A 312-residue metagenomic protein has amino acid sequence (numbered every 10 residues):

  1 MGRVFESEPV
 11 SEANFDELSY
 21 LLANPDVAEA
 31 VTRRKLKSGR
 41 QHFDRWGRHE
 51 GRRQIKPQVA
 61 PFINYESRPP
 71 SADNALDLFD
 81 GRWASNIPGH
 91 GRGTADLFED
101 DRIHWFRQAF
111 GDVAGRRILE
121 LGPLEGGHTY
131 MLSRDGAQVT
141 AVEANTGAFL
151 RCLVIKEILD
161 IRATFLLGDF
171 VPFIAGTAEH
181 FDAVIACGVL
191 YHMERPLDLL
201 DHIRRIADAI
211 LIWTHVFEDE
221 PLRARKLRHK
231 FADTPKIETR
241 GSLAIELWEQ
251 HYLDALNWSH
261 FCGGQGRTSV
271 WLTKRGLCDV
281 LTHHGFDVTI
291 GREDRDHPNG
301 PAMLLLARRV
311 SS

Functional and structural regions predicted by a protein language model:
M1-P57: Charge-rich, low-complexity intrinsically disordered regions
D96-A114: Conserved alpha-helix/loop element of class I SAM-dependent methyltransferases that forms part of the SAM/SAH-binding
R116-L124: Conserved class I S-adenosyl-L-methionine
E125-G136: Conserved SAM-binding loop of SAM-dependent methyltransferases across substrates and taxa, primarily the Class I
Q138-E143: Conserved SAM-binding motif I beta-strand of class I
C152-L153: Conserved SAM-binding loop
D160-F170: Conserved SAM-binding strand-loop segment of SAM-dependent methyltransferases
I185-A186, E194-V310: S-adenosyl-L-methionine-dependent methyltransferase catalytic module, highlighting the catalytic core
